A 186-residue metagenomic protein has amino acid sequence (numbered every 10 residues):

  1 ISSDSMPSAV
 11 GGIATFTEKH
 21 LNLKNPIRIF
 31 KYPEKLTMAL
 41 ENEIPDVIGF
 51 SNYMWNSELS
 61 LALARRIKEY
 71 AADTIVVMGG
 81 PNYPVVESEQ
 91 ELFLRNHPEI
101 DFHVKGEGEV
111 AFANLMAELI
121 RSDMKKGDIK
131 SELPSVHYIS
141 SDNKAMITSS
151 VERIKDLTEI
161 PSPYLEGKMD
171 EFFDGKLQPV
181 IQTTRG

Functional and structural regions predicted by a protein language model:
I1-G11, K19-L21: A short, flexible N-terminal coil/short beta segment enriched in small residues
S2, F16, P26-R153: Glycine-rich beta-alpha loop elements in corrinoid/cobalamin-binding modules across cobalamin-dependent enzymes
S5, K130-S131, G175-K176: A generic fold-level signal
S5, W55, Q182: Glycosyltransferase donor-binding loop in the core domain
G11, T15, R65, E91-L92 (+2 more regions): Active-site phosphate/pyrophosphate- and oxyanion-stabilizing loops and adjacent acidic/basic residues in soluble
T158-G186: Radical SAM [4Fe-4S] cluster-binding motif and immediate context
